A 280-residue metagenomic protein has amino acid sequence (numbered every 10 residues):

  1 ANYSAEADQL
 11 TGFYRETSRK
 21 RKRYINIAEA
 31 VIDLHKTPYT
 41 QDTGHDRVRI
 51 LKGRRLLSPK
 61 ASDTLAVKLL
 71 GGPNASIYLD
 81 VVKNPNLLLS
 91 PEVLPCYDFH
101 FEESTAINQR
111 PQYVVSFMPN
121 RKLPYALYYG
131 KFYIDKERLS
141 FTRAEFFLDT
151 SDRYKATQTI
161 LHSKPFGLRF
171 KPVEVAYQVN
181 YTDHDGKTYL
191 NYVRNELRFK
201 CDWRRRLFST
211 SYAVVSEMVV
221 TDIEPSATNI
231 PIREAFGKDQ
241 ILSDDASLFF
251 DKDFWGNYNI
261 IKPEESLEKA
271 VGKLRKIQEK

Functional and structural regions predicted by a protein language model:
A1-C96, N108, F166-K280: Surface-exposed, low-complexity/disordered segments and acidic/polar micro-motifs at processing/linker regions
P85-D135, S140-L148, V179-D183, T188 (+1 more regions): Extended beta-strand-rich segments in extracellular/periplasmic secretory proteins, especially within noncatalytic
Q109, D152-A156, P172: Beta-rich nucleic-acid/ligand-interaction surfaces
Y125-L127, D152-T159, C201-R205: A short, polar/proline- and glycine-enriched secondary-structure boundary/capping micro-motif
K131-F132, T159-L161, L207-T210: Short, charged/polar low-complexity linear motifs in solvent-exposed/disordered segments
K136-R138, D149, P165-F166, A213-V215: Short, intrinsically disordered/low-complexity patches at protein termini and at juxtamembrane boundaries
L148-T150, L197: A short acidic/small-residue loop/turn micro-motif
K155-F170: Outer-membrane beta-barrel translocator/channel fold
